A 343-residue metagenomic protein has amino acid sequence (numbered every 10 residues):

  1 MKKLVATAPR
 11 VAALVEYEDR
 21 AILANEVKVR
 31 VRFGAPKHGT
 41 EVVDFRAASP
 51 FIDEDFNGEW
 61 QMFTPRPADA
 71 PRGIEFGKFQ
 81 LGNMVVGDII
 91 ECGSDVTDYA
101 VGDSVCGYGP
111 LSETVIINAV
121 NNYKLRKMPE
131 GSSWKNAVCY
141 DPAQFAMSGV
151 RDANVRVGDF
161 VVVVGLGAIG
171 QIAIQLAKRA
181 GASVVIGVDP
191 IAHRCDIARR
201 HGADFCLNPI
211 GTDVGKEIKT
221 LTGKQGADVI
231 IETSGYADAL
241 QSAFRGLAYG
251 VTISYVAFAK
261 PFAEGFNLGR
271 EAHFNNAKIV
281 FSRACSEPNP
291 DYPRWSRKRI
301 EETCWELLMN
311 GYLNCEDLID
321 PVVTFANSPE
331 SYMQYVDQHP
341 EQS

Functional and structural regions predicted by a protein language model:
M1-G73: Short N-terminal strand-loop motif that marks the start of NAD(P)H/FAD-dependent oxidoreductase cofactor-binding domains
L4, K224, S254, P261 (+5 more regions): C-terminal capping/lid region of NAD(P)-dependent oxidoreductase domains
V29, G107-Y108, V163: A generic structural signal for residues embedded in beta-strands
D69-G109: A glycine-/small-residue-rich N-terminal strand-loop-strand element that serves as the cofactor-binding glycine loop
Q80, Y108-N121: A structural motif shared across PLP-dependent enzymes of the aminotransferase-like
D98-Y99, V155, L247: Short, well-ordered loop/turn sites that connect or cap secondary structure elements
S133-T212, K216, G250: Mid-domain Rossmann-like dinucleotide-binding core that forms the NAD(H)/NADP(H) cofactor-binding site
D204, D238-N310: Glycine-rich phosphate-binding loop and adjacent beta-alpha segment of Rossmann(oid) nucleotide-cofactor-binding
